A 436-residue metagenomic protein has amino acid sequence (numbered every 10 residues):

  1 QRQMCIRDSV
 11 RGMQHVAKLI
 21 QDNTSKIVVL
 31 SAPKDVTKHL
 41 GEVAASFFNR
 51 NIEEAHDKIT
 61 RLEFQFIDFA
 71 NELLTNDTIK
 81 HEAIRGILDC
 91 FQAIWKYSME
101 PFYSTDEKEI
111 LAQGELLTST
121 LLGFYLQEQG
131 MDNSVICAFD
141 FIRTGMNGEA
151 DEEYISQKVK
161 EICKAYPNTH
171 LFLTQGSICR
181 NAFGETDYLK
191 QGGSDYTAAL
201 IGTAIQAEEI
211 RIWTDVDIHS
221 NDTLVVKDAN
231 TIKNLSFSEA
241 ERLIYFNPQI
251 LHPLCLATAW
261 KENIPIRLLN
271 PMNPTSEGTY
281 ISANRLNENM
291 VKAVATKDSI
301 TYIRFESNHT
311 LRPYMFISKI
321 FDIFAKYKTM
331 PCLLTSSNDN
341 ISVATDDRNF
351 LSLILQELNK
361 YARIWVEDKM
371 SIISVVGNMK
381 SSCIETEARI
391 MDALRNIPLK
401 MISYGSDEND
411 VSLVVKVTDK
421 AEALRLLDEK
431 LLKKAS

Functional and structural regions predicted by a protein language model:
Q3, R7-L251, C255-L256, K416 (+1 more regions): Nucleotide/pyrophosphate-binding catalytic subdomain
S25-V28, I67, E109, D132-S134 (+16 more regions): Structural motif
F141-I142, D217-H219, P274, D339 (+1 more regions): Positions that flank functional sites
E239-S282, N287-H309: A conserved active-site cap/scaffold subdomain adjacent to cofactor or substrate pockets
E277-S436: A conserved regulatory-domain signal marking ACT and ACT-like small-molecule sensing domains and adjacent regulatory
